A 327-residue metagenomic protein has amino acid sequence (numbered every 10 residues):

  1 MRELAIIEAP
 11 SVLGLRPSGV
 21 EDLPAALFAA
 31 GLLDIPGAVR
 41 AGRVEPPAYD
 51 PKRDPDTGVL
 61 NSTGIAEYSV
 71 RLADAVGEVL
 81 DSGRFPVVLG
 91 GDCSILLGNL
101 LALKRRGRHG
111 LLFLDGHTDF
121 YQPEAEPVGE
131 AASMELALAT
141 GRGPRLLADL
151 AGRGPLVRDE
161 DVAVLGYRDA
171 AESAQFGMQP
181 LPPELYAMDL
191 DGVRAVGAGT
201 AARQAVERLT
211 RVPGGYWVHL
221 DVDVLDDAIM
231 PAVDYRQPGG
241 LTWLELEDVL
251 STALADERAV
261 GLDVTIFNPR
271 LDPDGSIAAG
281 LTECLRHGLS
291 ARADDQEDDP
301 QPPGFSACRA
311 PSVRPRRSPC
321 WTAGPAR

Functional and structural regions predicted by a protein language model:
R2-V87, N99, R105, P183-D298: Catalytic cores of soluble, metal-dependent hydrolases
I7, G91, L114-G116, L165 (+1 more regions): Active-site flanking residues adjacent to catalytic metal/cofactor-binding acidic residues
D81-D149, D159: Active-site histidine-anchored catalytic micro-motif
K104, V128-G129, R153-R158, T210-R211 (+1 more regions): Solvent-exposed alpha-helices and their adjacent loops that cap or buttress functional pockets in soluble metabolic
F113-G116, T140, D161-D169, D189-D191 (+1 more regions): Short, structured patches in soluble enzyme cores that scaffold and shape functional sites
T118, D169, V222-D226: Short, glycine/acidic-enriched loop or turn micro-motifs at the edges of active sites
A170-P183: Short, glycine/polar-rich helix-capping loops at beta-to-alpha or helix-loop-helix junctions that flank or form
D299-R327: Beta-strand/loop-dominated core regions that host nucleotide or nucleotide-derived cofactor-binding catalytic loops
